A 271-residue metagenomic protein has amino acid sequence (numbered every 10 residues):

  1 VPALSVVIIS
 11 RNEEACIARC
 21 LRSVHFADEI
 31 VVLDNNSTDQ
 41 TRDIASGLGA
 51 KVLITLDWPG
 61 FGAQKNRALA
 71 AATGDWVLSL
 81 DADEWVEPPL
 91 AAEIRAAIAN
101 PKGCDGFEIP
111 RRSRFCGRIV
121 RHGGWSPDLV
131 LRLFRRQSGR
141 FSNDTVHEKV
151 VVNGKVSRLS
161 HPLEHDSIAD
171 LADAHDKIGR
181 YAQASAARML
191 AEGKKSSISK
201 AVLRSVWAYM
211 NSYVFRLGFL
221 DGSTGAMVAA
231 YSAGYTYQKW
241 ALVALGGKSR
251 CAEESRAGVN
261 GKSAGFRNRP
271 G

Functional and structural regions predicted by a protein language model:
A3-S5: Cell-envelope/extracellular polymer assembly enzymes that use nucleotide-activated donors
I8-F26: Short, well-formed alpha-helical segments that are part of the catalytic scaffolds of diverse glycosyltransferases
E14, S23, D34-I44, D57 (+1 more regions): A conserved acidic beta->alpha catalytic loop
C16-A18, D39-L48, P89-L90: Acidic helix N-cap motif at the loop->helix transition within catalytic regions of sugar-transfer enzymes
R42-A71: Conserved donor nucleotide-binding strand/loop of the catalytic core
G62-A70, D75-W76, E87-R250: Catalytic-site signature of metal-activated, phosphate-bearing donor transferases, centered on the GT-A/GT-A-like
R269-P270: Compositionally biased, intrinsically disordered low-complexity segments enriched in Pro/Arg/Gln/His
